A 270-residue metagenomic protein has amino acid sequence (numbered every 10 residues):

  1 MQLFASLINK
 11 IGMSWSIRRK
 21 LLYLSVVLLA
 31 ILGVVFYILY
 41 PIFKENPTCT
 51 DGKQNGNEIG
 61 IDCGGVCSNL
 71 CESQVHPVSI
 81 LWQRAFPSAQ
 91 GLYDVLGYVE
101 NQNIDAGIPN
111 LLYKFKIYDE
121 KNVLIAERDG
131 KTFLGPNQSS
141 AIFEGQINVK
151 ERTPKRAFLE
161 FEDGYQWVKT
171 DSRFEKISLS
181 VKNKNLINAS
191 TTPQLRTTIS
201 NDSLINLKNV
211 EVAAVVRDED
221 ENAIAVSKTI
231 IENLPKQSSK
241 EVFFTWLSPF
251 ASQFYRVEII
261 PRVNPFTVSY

Functional and structural regions predicted by a protein language model:
M1-S6: N-terminal intrinsically disordered, acidic low-complexity segments at the extreme N-terminus
L7-V75: Cysteine-rich modules of extracellular adhesion/ECM and protease-associated proteins
G33, I42-N46, K53-I61, V66-N69 (+1 more regions): A eukaryote-biased signal for short, well-structured alpha-helical docking elements
G60-V66, L111-L112, Y118, N209-E219: Extracellular/lumenal glycan-associated surfaces
S73-R128, V215: The feature marks the first
G91-A106, G164-V226: Surface-exposed interaction/gating patches
V123-R152, I224-F250: Intrinsically disordered, low-complexity Pro/Gly/Ser/Thr-rich segments with frequent PxxP/GP/PP motifs and embedded
F143-N188, A225-V226, F243-Y270: Terminal connector regions
